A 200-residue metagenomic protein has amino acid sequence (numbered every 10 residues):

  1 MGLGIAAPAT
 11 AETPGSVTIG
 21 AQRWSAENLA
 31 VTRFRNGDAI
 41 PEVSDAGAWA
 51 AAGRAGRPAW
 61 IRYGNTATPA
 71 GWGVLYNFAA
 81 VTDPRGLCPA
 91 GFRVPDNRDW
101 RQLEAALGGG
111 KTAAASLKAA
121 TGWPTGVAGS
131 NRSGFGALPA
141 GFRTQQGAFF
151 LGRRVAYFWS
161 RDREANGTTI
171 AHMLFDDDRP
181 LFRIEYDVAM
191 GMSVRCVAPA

Functional and structural regions predicted by a protein language model:
M1-T10: N-terminal export signals
A11-A200: Conserved positions within compact, well-structured domain cores
